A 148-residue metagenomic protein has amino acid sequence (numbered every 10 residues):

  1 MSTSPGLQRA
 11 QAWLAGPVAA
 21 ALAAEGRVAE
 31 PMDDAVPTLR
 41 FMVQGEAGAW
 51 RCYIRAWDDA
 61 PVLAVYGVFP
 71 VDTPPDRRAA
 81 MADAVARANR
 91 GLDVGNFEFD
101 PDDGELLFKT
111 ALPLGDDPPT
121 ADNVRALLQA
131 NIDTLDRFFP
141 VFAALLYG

Functional and structural regions predicted by a protein language model:
M1-R51: Charge-rich, low-complexity N-terminal segments
V43-P74: Long, continuous compositionally biased terminal/linker segments
Y66-E105: Short, internal acidic amphipathic alpha-helical interface segments that mediate docking to partner proteins
P70-D72, L112-D117: A short interface-forming secondary-structure element
G115-L127: A short acidic/glycine-rich loop-to-helix N-cap element
V124, I132-F139: Helix-rich interaction surfaces within compact, conserved domain-sized segments that mediate assembly or partner
A143-G148: Short, highly charged C-terminal tails/helix-capping segments
